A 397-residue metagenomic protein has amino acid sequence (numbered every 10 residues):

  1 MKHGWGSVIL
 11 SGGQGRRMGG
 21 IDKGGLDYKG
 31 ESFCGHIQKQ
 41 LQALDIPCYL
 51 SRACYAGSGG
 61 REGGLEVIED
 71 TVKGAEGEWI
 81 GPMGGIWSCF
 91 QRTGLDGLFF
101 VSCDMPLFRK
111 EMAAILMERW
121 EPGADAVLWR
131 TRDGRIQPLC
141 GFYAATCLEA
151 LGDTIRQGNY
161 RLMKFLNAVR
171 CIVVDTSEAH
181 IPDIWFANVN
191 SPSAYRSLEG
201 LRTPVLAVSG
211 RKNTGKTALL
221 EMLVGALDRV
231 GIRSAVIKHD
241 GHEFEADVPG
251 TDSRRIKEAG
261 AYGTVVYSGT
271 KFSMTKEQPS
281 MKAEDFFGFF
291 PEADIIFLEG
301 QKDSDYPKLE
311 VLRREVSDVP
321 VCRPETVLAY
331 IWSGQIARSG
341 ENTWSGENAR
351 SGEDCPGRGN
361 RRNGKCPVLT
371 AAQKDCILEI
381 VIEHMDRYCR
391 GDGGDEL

Functional and structural regions predicted by a protein language model:
K2-L139, A145-N159, N167-I184, L227: Nucleotide and nucleotide-moiety/phosphate-recognizing core
S58-G63, K73-E76, G334-G364: Intrinsically disordered, low-complexity terminal tails and inter-domain linkers enriched for S/T/G/P/D/E
V208: Hydrophobic anchor at the beta1->P-loop junction of P-loop NTPases
K212: The conserved Walker
K216: Conserved lysine of the Walker
M222-E277: N-terminal phosphate/diphosphate-binding loop that engages ATP/GTP or pyrophosphate donors across diverse enzyme folds
T275-S304: Phosphate-binding/switch loop-helix module in NTP-utilizing enzymes
I295-R338, G357-G391: Phosphate/Mg2+-binding loops and adjacent switch elements in nucleotide/diphosphate-handling enzyme cores
